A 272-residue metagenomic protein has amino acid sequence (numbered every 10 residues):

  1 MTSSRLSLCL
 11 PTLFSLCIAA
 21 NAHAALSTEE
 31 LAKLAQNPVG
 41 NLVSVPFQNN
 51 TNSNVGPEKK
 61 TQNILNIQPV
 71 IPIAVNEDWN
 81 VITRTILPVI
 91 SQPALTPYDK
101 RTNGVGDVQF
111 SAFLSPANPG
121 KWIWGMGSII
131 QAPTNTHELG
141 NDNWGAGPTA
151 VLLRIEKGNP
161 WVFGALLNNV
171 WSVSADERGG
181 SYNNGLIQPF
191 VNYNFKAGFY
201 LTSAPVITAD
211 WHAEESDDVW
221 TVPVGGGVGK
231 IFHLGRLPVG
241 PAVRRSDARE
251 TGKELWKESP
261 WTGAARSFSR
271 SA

Functional and structural regions predicted by a protein language model:
M1-A32, A272: Cleavable N-terminal export/targeting peptides
A24-A272: Transmembrane beta-barrel domains of Gram-negative outer membranes and organellar outer membranes
